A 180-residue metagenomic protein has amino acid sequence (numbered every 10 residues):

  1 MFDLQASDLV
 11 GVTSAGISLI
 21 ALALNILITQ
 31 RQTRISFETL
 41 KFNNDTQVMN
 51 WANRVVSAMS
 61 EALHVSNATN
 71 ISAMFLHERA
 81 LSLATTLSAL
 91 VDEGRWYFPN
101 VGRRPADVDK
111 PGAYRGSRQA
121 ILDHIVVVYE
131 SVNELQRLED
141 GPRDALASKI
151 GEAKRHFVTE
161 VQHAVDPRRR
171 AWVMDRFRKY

Functional and structural regions predicted by a protein language model:
M1-T39: Membrane-embedded hydrophobic alpha-helical segments
Q5, S72-L76, L138-E139: A diffuse structural propensity rather than consistent per-protein peaks
V12, L27, A58-S66, L122: Short, flexible segments with low predicted structural confidence
R34-L81: Amphipathic, membrane-active segments
L81-Y180: An amphipathic alpha-helical interaction surface
